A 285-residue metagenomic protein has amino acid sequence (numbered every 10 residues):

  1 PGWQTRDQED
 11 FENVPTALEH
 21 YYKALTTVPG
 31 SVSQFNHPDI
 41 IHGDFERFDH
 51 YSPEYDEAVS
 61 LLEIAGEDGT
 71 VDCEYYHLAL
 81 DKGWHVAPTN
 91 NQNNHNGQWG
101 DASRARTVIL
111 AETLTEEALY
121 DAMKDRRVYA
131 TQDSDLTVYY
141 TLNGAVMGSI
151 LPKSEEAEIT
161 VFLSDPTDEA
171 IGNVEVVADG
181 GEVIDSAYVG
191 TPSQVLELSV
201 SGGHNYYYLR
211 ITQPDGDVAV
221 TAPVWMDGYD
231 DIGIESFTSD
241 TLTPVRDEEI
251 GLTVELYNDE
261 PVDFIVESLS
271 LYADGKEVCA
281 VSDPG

Functional and structural regions predicted by a protein language model:
P1-Y229: Extended, charged catalytic domains and RNA/DNA-binding interfaces, predominantly in divalent-metal-using enzymes
D227-G285: Extracellular/luminal regions of secreted and cell-surface proteins that mediate adhesion/ECM remodeling
